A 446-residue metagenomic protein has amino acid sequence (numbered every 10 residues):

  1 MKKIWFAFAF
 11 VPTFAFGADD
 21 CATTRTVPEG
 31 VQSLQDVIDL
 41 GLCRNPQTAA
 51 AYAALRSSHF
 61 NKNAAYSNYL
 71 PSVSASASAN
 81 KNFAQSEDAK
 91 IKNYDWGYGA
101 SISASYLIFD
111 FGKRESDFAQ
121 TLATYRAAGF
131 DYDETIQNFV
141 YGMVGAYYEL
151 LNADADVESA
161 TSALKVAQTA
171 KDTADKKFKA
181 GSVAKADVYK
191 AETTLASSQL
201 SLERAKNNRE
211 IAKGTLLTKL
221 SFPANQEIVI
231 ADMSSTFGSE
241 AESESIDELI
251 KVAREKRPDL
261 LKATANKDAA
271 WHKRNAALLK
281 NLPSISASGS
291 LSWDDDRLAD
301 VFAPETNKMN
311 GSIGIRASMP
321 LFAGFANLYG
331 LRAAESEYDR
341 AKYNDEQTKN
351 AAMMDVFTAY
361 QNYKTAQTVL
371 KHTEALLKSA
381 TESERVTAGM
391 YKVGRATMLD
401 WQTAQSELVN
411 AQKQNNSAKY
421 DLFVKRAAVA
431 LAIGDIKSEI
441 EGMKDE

Functional and structural regions predicted by a protein language model:
I4-T13: Sec-dependent N-terminal signal peptides
A7, A18-V27, L34, Q414-E446: Acidic, low-complexity, intrinsically disordered peripheral segments
G17-D19, V27, Q32, N138-V252 (+4 more regions): Periplasmic alpha-helical coiled-coil/stalk elements that build and connect Gram-negative outer-membrane
G17-S74, A224, I230-D268, L321 (+2 more regions): Bacterial Sec-pathway N-terminal export signals of envelope proteins
D19-G30, S76-Y106, D232-S243, N275 (+3 more regions): Small/polar, glycine/serine/threonine/aspartate-rich low-complexity segments that form flexible
S33, L40, Q47, W96 (+26 more regions): Surface positions of alpha-helical coiled-coils, especially the charged/polar e/g heptad sites that form inter-helical
D39-A49, R56-P71, S101-A119, F130-Q137 (+7 more regions): A glycine-/polar-enriched beta->alpha junction
A50-A65, T135, F139-A160, T169 (+5 more regions): Amphipathic alpha-helical coiled-coil segments
